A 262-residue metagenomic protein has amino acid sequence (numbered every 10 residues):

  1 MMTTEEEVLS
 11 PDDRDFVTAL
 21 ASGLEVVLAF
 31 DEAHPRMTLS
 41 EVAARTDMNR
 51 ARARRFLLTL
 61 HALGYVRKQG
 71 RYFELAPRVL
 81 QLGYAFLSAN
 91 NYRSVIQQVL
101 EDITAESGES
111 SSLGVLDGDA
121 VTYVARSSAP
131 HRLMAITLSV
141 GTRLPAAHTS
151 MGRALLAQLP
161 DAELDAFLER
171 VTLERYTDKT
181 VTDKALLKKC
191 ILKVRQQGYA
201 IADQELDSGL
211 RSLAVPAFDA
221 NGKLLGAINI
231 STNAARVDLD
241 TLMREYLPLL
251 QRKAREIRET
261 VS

Functional and structural regions predicted by a protein language model:
M2-S94, E101, R255, E259-T260: N-terminal helix-turn-helix
F16-L20, A76, A89, R93 (+7 more regions): Short, structured helix-loop boundary elements
E74-V171: Amphipathic alpha-helical effector-binding/dimerization core of metabolite-sensing transcriptional regulators
V95-I103, L168-A214, T260: Short, basic/aromatic recognition patches
R126-S128, E205, N229: Short clusters of small/polar residues that mark proteolytic maturation junctions
A217-A220: Sensor-regulatory modules in signal-transduction proteins
G226-S262: Juxtadomain coupling helices with adjacent low-complexity linkers
